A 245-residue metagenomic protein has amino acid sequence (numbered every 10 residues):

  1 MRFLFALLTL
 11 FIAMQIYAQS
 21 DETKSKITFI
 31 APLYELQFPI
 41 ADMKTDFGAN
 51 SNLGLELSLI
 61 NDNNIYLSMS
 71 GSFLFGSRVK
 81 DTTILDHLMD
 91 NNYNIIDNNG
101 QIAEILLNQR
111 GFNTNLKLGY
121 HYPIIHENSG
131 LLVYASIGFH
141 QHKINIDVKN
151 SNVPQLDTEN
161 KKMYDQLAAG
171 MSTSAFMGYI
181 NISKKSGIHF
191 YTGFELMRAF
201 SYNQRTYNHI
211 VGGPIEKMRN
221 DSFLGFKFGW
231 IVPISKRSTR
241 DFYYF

Functional and structural regions predicted by a protein language model:
F3-M14: Sec-dependent N-terminal signal peptides
Q19-I27, N63-N64, P123-G130, I182-F190 (+1 more regions): Short loop/turn motifs that connect adjacent beta-strands in outer-membrane beta-barrel proteins
Q19-Y66, L74, G229, P233 (+1 more regions): Short glycine/proline- and aromatic-enriched beta-strand/turn motifs that initiate or cap beta-hairpins
K26, F47-L53, N108-T114, S129 (+3 more regions): Residues that define the transmembrane beta-barrel architecture of outer-membrane proteins
P32-L36, L55-L59, G71-F73, L116-Y120 (+4 more regions): Residues on the lipid-exposed face of transmembrane beta-strands in outer-membrane beta-barrel proteins
A41-D46, G76-R110, H142-G170, S201-G225: Extracellular/periplasm-exposed beta-strand and loop segments of Gram-negative cell-envelope proteins, dominated by
S68, N108-I146: Internal, conserved structured core segments that host functional sites
A175, N181-F245: Predominantly the C-terminal beta-signal and adjacent terminal strand-loop region of outer-membrane beta-barrel
